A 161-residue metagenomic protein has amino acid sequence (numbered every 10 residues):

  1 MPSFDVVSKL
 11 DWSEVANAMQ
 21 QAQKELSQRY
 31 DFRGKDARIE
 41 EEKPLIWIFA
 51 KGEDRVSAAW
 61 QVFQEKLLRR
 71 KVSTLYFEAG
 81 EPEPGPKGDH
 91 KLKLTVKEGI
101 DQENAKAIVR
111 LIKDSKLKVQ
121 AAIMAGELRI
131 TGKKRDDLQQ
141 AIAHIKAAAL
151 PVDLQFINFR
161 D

Functional and structural regions predicted by a protein language model:
M1-S27, D31-G34: N-terminal, positively charged regions that mediate nucleic acid binding
P2-K9, P44-F49, K87-V96: Short, hydrophobic beta-strand segments
S13, E40-K43, E53, F159: An alpha-helical, amphipathic repeat domain used for nucleic-acid recognition, typified by the mTERF helical solenoid
Q23, S27-D36, Y76-G80, A105-L117: Short amphipathic beta-strand starts and helix->beta connectors
R38-I39, A121: A structural signal for short hydrophobic beta-strand segments in well-ordered beta-sheet cores
E42-E53, M124-K134: Short glycine/threonine-rich beta-strand-turn micro-motifs
V56-K97: Helix-adjacent hinge/juxtasegments
K93-T95, G99-D161: Positively charged, low-complexity, intrinsically disordered RNA-binding extensions
